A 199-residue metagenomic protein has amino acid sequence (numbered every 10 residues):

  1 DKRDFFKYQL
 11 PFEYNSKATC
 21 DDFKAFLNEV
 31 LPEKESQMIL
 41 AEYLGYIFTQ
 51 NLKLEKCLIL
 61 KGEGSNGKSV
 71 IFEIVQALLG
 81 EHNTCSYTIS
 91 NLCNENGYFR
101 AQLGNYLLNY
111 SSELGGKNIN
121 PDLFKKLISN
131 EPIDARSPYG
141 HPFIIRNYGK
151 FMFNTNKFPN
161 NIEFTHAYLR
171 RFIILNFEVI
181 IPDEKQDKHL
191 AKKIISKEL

Functional and structural regions predicted by a protein language model:
D1-G104, I173-L175: P-loop NTPase catalytic core of nucleic-acid-dependent motor ATPases
D1-K7, N160-H166, D183-E184: Cytochrome P450 core scaffold surrounding the K-helix E-X-X-R motif and the conserved "meander" helix-loop region
A25, I145-Y148, F164-L199: Phosphate-sensing "switch" segment of ASCE/P-loop ATPases
T84, Y110, F151, R171-I174: Conserved beta-strand scaffold positions in the cores of enzyme catalytic domains, especially in NTP/NDP-utilizing
S86-E95, D122-P142, Q186-K192: Substrate-gripping "pore-loop 1 plus following alpha2 helix"
Y98-G104, R136-N154: AAA+/SF3 P-loop NTPase mechanochemical coupling elements
Y106-N130, F143, N161-Y168: Conserved AAA+/SF3 P-loop NTPase catalytic/coupling segment centered on the Walker-B
G115-G116, N156-N160, E178-P182: Conserved nucleotide-binding/hydrolysis micro-motifs of P-loop NTPases
